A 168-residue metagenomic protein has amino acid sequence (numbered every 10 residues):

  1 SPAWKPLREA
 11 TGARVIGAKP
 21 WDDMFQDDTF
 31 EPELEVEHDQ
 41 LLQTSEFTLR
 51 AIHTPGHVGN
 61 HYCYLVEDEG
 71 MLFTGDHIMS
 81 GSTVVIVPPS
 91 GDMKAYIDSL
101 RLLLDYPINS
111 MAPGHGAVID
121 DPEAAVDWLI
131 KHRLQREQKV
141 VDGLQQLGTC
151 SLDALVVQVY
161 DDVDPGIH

Functional and structural regions predicted by a protein language model:
S1-S45: Active-site HxH/HxHxD metal-binding segment of metal-dependent hydrolases
P6-A10, Y106, G143, Q158: Alpha-helical structural signal in soluble globular domains
K19, G75-H77, H115, V156-V159: Short, small-residue-rich loop/turn micro-motifs
D22-D23, S80-G81, V159-D164: Short glycine/proline- and charge-enriched loop/turn segments that cap or connect secondary-structure elements
M24, T48-G143: Metallo-beta-lactamase
L144-G148: Short helix-to-turn junction characteristic of helix-turn-helix DNA-binding domains, especially the helix
T149-H168: Short acidic, hydrophobic short linear motifs in intrinsically disordered regions
